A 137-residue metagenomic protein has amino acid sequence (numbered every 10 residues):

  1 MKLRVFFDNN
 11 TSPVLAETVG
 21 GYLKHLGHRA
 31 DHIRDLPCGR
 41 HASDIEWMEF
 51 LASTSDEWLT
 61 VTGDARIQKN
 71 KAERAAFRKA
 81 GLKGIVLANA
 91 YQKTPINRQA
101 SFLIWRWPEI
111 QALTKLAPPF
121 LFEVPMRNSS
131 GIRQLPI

Functional and structural regions predicted by a protein language model:
M1-I45, R66-N70, Q92: Active-site-proximal, substrate-binding regions of enzyme catalytic domains and RNA-binding/basic surfaces
K2, E57, A117-P119: A general structural motif
G21-K24, A75-G81: Short, surface-exposed basic-aromatic patches at helix termini and helix-loop junctions that form
I33-D35, L87, V124-P125: Conserved beta-strand termini and adjacent loop/short-helix elements that scaffold enzyme active sites in alpha/beta
D44, L51-R74: Acidic, metal-binding active-site segment of PIN/NYN-like and related structure-specific nucleases
A80-T114: Ser/Thr/Gly-rich flexible loops in soluble cytosolic domains mediating phosphotransfer, phosphorylation
I110-I137: Charged phosphate-binding loop/patch that engages nucleotide di/tri-phosphates or the phosphate backbone of nucleic
